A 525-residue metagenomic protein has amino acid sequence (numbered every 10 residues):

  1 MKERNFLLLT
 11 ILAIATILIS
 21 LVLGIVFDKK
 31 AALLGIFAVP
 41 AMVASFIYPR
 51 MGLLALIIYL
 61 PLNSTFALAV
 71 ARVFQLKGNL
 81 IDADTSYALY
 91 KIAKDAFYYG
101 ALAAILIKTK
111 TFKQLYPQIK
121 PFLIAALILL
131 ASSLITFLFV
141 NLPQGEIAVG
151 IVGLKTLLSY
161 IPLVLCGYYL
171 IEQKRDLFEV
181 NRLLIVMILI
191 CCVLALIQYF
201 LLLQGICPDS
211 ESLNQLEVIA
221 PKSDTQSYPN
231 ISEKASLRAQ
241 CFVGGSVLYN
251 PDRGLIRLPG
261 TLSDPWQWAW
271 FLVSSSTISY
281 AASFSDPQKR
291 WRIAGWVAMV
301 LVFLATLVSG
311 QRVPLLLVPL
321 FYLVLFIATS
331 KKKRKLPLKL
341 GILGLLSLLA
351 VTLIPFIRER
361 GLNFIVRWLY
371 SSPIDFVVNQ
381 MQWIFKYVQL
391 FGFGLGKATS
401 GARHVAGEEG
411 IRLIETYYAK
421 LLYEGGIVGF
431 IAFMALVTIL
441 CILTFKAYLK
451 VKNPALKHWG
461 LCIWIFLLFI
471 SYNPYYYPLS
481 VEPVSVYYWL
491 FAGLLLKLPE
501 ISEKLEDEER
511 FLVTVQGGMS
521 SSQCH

Functional and structural regions predicted by a protein language model:
M1-L18, G35-V43, E146, G150-V152 (+3 more regions): Hydrophobic alpha-helical segments of polytopic membrane proteins
A44-L158, I470, H525: N-terminal hydrophobic segments of proteins, predominantly signal-anchor/transmembrane helices of inner/organellar
R50-I58, Q114-A131, G167-L196, D209-V218: Interfacial loop-to-transmembrane-helix boundary motif in multi-pass membrane proteins
Q75-A88, G244-T261, R403-K420: Juxtamembrane membrane-water interface segments that cap and precede transmembrane helices
A126-F139, E179-G205, V218-G310, L315-A328 (+1 more regions): Alpha-helical transmembrane segments of multi-pass inner-membrane proteins
G254-I256, I357-V428, T444-V451: Long extracytoplasmic/lumenal interhelical loops at the membrane interface of multi-pass membrane proteins
I293-F303, L343, T444-Y476: Loop-to-helix entry and N-terminal half of a specific, functionally important transmembrane alpha helix in multi-pass
Y322-L323, K339-G341, C462-P474, P478-H525: Transmembrane alpha-helices of multi-pass inner-membrane enzymes
